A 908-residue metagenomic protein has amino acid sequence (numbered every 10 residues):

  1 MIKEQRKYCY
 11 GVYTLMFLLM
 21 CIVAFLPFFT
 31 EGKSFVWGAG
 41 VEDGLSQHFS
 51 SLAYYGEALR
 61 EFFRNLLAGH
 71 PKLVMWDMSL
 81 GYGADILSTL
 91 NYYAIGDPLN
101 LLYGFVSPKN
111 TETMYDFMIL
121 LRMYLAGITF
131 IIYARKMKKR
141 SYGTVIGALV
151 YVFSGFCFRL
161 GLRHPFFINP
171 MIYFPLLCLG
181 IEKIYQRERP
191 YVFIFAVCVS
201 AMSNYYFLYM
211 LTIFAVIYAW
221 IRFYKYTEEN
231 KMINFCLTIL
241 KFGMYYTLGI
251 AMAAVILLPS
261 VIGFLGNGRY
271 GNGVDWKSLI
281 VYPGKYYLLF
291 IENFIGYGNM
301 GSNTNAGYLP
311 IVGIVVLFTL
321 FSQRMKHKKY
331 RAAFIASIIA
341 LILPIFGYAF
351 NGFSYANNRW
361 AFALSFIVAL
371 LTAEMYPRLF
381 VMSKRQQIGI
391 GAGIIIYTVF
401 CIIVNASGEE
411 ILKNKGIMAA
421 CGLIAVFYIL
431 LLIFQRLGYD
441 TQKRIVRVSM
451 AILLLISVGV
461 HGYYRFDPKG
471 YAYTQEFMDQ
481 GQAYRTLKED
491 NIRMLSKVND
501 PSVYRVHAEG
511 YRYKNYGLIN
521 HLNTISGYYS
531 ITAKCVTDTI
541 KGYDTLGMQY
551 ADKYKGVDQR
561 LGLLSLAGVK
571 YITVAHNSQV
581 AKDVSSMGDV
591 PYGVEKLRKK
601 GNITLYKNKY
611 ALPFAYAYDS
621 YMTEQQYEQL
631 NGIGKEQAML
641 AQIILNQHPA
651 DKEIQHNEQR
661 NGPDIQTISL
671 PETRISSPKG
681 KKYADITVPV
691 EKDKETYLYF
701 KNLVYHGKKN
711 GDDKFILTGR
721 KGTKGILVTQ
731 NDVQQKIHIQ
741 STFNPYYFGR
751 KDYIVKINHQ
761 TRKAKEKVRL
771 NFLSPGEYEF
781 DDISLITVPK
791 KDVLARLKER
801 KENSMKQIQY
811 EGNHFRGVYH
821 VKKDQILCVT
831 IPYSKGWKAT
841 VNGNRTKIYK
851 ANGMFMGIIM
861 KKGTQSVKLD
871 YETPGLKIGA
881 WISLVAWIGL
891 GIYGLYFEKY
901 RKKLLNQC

Functional and structural regions predicted by a protein language model:
I2-R6, N657-C908: Active-site-proximal, structured, solvent-exposed surfaces of multi-pass membrane proteins that position macromolecular
F17, M123-K136, Y142-Y226, T238-G266 (+3 more regions): Membrane-embedded helix bundles of polyisoprenyl
M20-F130, L149-M171, F264-R269, W276-N305 (+3 more regions): Membrane-interface coil-to-helix junctions
E42-A58, F62-N65, P98, T238-I239 (+8 more regions): Periplasmic/ER-lumenal interhelical loops and adjacent helix-loop junctions in multi-pass membrane proteins
D77-A84, S88-Y92, L453-Q482, M494-A567 (+6 more regions): Extracytoplasmic/lumenal acceptor-recognition loop(s) of multi-pass membrane glycoenzymes
S88-Y93, T113-L125, V150-C178, Y185 (+4 more regions): Membrane-interface micro-motifs in multi-pass membrane enzymes
A126-Y133, Y173-Y185, I213-I221, I314-F318 (+4 more regions): Transmembrane alpha-helical segments
E188, F207, K329-I345, A349-Y484 (+1 more regions): Contiguous transmembrane helix-bundle modules in multi-pass membrane proteins
